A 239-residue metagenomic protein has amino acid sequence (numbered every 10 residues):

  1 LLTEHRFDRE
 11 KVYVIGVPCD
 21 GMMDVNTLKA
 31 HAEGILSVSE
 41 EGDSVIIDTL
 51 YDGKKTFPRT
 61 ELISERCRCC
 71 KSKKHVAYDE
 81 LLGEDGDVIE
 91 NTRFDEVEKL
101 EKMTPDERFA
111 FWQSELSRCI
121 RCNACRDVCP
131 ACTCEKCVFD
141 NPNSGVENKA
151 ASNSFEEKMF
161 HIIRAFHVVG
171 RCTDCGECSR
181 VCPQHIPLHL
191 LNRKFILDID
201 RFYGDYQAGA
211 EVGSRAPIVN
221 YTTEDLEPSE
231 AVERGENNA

Functional and structural regions predicted by a protein language model:
L1-W112: Iron-sulfur-associated redox domains of electron-transfer enzymes in respiratory and anaerobic energy metabolism
D24-N26, R66, V76-D79, E115 (+3 more regions): Aromatic-enriched hydrophobic runs in primary sequence
E61-A77, C122-C125, E135-C137, C175-C178: Cysteine-cluster motifs in flexible loop/terminal segments that predominantly coordinate metals
D87-S117, A131-A239: Ferredoxin-type iron-sulfur electron-transfer modules in oxidoreductases and energy-metabolism complexes
